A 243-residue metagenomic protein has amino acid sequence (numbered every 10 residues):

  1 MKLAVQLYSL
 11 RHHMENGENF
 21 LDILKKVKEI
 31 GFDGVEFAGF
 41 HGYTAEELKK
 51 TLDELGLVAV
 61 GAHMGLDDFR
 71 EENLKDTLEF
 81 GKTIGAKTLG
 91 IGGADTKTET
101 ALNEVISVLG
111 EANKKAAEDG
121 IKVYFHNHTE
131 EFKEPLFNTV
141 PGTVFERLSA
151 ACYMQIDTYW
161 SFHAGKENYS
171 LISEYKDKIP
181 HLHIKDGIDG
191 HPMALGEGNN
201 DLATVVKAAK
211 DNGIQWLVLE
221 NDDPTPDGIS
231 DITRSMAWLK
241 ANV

Functional and structural regions predicted by a protein language model:
M1-K87, D189, N242: N-terminal pre-domain/capping segments
L3-Q6, V35-E36, A59-M64, L89-I91 (+4 more regions): Hydrophobic faces of well-ordered beta-strands that scaffold small-molecule active sites in alpha/beta enzyme cores
Q6-L10, A38-F40, M64-D67, A94-T96 (+4 more regions): Active-site beta-loop-alpha junctions enriched in small/polar residues
E18, V35, E118-L202, V206: Acidic/histidine-rich catalytic cores of soluble enzymes
F20, A45, R70-L74, L102-V105 (+6 more regions): Aromatic/hydrophobic pocket-lining residues that form the small-molecule binding cavity in soluble enzyme cores
E29, H41, T51-E54, L66-M154 (+2 more regions): Active-site acidic/histidine proton-transfer and metal-coordination neighborhood in alpha/beta enzyme cores
G198-E220: H/E-rich (His + Asp/Glu) clusters that bind or coordinate divalent metals
G228-V243: C-terminal helical cap(s) of enzyme catalytic domains, especially alpha/beta-barrels
